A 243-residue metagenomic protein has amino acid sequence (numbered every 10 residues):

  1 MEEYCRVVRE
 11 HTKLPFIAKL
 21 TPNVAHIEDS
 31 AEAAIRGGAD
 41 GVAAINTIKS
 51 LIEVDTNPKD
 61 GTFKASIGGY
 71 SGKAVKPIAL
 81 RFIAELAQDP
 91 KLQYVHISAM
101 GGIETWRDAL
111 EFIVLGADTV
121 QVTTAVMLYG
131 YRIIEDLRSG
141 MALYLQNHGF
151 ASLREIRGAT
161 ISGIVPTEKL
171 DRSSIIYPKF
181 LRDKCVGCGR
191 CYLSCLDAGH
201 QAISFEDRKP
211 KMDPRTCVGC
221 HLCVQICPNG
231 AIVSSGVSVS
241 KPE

Functional and structural regions predicted by a protein language model:
M1-S98, E104-E111, L115-T119, P166 (+2 more regions): Alpha/beta enzyme core
N46, T124-A125, D207: Short secondary-structure boundary segments
E53-G68, M127-F150: C-terminal helical cap(s) of enzyme catalytic domains, especially alpha/beta-barrels
K76, S139-V186, L193, S235-E243: Extended, intrinsically disordered, low-complexity segments
I113-D118, V126-M127, E135: Structured C-terminal cap/extension of enzyme domains
T119, D136, I203-S204, K209-T216 (+1 more regions): C-terminal structured "cap/appendage" subdomains that terminate the fold
R190-R208, L222-V239: Iron-sulfur cluster-binding cysteine motifs and their immediate structural context in ferredoxin-like electron-transfer
